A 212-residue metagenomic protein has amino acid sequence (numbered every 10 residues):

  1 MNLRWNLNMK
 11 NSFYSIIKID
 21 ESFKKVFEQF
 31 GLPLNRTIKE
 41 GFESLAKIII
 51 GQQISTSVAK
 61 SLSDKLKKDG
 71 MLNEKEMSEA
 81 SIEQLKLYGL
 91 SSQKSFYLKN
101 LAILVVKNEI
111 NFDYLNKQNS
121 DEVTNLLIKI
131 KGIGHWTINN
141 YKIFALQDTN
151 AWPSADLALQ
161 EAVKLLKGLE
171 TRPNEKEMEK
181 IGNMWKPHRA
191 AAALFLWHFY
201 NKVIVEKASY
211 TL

Functional and structural regions predicted by a protein language model:
M1-I38, N201-L212: Intrinsically disordered, low-complexity, charged terminal extensions of DNA damage-control enzymes
I19-V26, I54-S55, A59-K131, M184-K186: Alpha-helical ds-nucleic-acid-binding substructure associated with the helix-hairpin-helix region of base-excision DNA
R36-E43, G89-Q93, G182-A190: Structural motif
Q84-K86, L165-L169: Substrate-binding clefts and substrate-entry loops adjacent to catalytic sites of polymer-processing enzymes acting on
N119-K164: Catalytic DNA-binding helix-loop module of base-excision-repair DNA glycosylases/AP lyases
G168-L212: A basic, often C-terminal nucleic-acid-binding module that engages the phosphate backbone, implemented in DNA
